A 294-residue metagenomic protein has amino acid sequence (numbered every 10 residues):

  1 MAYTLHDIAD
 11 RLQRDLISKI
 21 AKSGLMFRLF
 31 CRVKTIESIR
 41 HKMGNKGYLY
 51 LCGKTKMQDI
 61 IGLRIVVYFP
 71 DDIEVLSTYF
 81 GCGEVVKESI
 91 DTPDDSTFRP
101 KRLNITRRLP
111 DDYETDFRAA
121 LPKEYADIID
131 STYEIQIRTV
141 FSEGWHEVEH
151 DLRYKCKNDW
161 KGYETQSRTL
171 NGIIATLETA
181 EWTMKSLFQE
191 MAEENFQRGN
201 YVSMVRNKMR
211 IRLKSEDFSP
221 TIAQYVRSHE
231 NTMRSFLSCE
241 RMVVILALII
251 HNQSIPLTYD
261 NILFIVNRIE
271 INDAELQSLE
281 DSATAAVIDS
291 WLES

Functional and structural regions predicted by a protein language model:
M1-L12, K46-G53, P70-F80: Short N-terminal helix-initiation segments at or just after the protein's N-terminus
A2-Q13, I129-S282, D289: An acidic, glycine-/histidine-flanked metal-binding catalytic module
T4-G47, I255-D260: Surface-exposed, low-hydrophobicity interaction/linker segments
A21-S23, M57, T97, D127: A generic structural signal for short, solvent-exposed coil/turn residues that cap or connect secondary-structure
R28-I73: Polyanion/phosphate-binding surface patch
V66-S186: Long beta-strand-rich cores associated with HINT superfamily self-processing modules
